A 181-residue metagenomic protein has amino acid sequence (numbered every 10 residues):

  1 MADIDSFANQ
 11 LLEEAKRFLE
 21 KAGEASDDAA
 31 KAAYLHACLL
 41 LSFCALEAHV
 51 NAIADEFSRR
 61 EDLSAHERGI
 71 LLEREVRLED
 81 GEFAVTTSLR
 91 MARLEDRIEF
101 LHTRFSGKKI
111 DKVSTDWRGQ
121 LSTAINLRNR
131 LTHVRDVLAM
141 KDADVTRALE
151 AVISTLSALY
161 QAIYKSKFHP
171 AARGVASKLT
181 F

Functional and structural regions predicted by a protein language model:
M1-H36, L40, F57, R173-T180: Charged alpha-helical initiation segments
A2-S6, D136-L159: C-terminal/domain-terminus segments
A8, K31, L35-L39, L121-A124 (+1 more regions): Hydrophobic packing residues in well-ordered alpha-helices of helical domains and bundles
D27-L35, V113, W117, K141-V145: Residue-level recognition of alpha-helical structural elements
S42-V50: Hydrophobic alpha-helical packing segments in soluble, helical-rich domains
H49-F57: Membrane-helix exit/interface motif
E61-R130, V134, L138, L156-P170: Flexible secondary-structure boundary motifs
D144, S157, H169-F181: Glycine-rich, aromatic-bearing surface loops/beta-hairpins
